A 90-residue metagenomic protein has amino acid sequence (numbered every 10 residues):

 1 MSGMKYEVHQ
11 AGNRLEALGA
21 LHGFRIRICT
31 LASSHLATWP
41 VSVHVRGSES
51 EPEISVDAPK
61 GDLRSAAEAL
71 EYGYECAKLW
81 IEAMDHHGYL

Functional and structural regions predicted by a protein language model:
M1-R27: Negatively charged, low-complexity tracts enriched in Asp/Glu with abundant Ser/Thr
G19, F24, T30, K60 (+1 more regions): Terminal alpha-helical segments
I26-D57: A short, structured beta-strand/loop element
S48, C76, Y89-L90: Juxtamembrane/interface motifs at transmembrane-helix termini
I54-E68: A short, exposed loop/beta-hairpin motif centered on an aromatic-Gly-Thr core
R64-I81: A short, charged, amphipathic alpha-helix used as a generic interaction element across diverse proteins
E82-L90: Charge-dense, low-complexity polyampholytic segments
